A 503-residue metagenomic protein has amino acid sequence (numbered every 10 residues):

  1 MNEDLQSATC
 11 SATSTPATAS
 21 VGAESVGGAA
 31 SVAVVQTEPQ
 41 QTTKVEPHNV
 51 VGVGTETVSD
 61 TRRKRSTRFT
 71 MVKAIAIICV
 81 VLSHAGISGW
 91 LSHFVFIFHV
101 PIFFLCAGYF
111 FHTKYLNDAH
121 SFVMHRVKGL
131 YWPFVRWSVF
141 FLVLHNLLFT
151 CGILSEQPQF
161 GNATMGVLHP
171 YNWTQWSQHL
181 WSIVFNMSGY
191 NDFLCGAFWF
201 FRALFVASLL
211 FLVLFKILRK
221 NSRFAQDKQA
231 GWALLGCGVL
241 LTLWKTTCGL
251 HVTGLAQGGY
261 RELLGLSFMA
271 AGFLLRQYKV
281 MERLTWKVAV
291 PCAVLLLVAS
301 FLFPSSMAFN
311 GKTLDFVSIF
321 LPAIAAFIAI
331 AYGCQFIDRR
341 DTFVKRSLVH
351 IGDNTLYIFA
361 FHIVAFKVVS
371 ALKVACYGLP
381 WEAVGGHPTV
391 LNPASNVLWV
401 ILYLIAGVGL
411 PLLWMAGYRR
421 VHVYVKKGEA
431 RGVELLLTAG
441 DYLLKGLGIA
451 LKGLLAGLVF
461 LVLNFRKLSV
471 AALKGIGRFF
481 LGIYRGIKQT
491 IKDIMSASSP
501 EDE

Functional and structural regions predicted by a protein language model:
N2-V50: Intrinsically disordered, low-complexity cytosolic terminal tails
K44-E503: Alpha-helical transmembrane segments and their immediate juxtamembrane cytosolic regions
